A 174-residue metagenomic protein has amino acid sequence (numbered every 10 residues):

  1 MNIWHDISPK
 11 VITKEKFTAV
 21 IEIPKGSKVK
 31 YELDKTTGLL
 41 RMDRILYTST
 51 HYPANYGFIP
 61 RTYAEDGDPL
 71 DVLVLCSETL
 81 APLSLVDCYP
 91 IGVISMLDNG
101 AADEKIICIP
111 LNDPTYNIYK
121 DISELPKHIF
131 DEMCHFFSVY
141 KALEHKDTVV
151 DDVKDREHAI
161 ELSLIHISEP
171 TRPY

Functional and structural regions predicted by a protein language model:
M1-A54, G67-L70, S77-V86, P90-I91 (+1 more regions): A cross-family signal for N-terminal binding/gating loops and helix N-caps that shape access to the active site
N55-A64: Conserved phosphate/anionic-ligand binding catalytic regions in large, soluble enzymes, centered on
Y56, D71-L73, K105-I107: Structural motif
I59, L75-C76: Short His-Asn-centered micro-motif
Y63, T79, Y174: Short, glycine/serine-rich, charged loops/turns that create anion-binding and catalytic segments at active sites
G100-D147: Well-ordered alpha/beta subsegment
K146-L164: Short, highly charged C-terminal tails/helix-capping segments
I165-Y174: Single conserved hydrophobic/aromatic residue that forms the stacking wall/gate of nucleotide- or nucleobase-binding
